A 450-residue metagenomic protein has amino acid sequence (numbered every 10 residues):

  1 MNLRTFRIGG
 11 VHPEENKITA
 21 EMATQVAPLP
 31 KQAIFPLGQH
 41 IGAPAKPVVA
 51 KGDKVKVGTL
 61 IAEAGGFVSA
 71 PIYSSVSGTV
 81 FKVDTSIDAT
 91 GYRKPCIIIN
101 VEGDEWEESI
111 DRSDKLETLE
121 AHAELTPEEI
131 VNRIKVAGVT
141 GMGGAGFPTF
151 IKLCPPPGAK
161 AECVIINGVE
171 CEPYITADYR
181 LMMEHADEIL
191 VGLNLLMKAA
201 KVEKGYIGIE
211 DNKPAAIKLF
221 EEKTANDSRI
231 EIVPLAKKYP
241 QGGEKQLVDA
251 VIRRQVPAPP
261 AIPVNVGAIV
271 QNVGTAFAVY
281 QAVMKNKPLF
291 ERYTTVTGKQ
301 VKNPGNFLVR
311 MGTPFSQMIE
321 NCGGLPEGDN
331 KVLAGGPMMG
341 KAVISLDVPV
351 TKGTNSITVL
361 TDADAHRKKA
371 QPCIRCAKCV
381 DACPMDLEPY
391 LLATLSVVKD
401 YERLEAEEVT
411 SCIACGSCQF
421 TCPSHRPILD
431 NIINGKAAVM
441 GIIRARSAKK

Functional and structural regions predicted by a protein language model:
M1-V48: N-terminal, Lys/Arg-enriched amphipathic/low-complexity engagement segments that precede the first folded domain
A50-E63, K82: Short, well-structured beta-strand-loop connectors
G78-V80: Conserved hydrophobic positions within beta-strands
I87-F147, G158, P214, D227: Acidic low-complexity segments
V164-D178, Q300: Gly-rich Lys/Arg/Thr-decorated short loops/hinges at beta-loop-alpha junctions or inter-strand turns that position
M183-K198: Histidine-anchored nucleotide/phosphate-binding helix
E203-F315, N321-G328, G336: Hydrophobic alpha-helical positions that pack around
T354-A370, V380, P384-K450: Ferredoxin-type iron-sulfur electron-transfer modules in oxidoreductases and energy-metabolism complexes
